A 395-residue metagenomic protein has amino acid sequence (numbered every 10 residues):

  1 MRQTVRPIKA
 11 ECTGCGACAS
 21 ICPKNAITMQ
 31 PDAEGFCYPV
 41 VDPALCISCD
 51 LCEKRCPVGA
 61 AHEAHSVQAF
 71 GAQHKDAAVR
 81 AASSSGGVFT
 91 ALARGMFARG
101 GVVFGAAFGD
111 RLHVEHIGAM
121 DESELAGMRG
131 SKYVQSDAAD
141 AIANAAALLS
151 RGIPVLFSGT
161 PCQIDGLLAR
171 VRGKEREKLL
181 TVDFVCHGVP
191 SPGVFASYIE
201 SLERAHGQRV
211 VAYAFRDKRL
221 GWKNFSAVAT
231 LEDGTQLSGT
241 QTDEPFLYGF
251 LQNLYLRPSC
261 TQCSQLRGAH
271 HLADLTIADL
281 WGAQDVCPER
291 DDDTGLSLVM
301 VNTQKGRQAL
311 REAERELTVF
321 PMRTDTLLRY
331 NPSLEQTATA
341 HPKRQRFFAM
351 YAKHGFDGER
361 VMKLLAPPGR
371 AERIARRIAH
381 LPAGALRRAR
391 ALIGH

Functional and structural regions predicted by a protein language model:
M1-K9, V40-A44, T242-L251: Short, intrinsically disordered, charge-biased short linear motifs at domain edges
M1-R2, A44-R151, L327-M362: Flanking helices and flexible, charged tails adjoining ferredoxin-like Fe-S electron-transfer domains in multi-subunit
V5-E11, A17-V40, D50-V67, A273-L275: Iron-sulfur cluster-binding cysteine motifs and their immediate structural context in ferredoxin-like electron-transfer
Y38-D50, S66-A82, L275-L298: Short microdomains enriched in Cys/His and/or Lys/Arg
S84-G87, D110, F157-L167, G188-P190: Gly/Ser/Thr-rich loops at beta-strand to alpha-helix junctions that form or flank small-molecule/cofactor-binding
R99-V102, Q208-H395: Long, compositionally biased charged/polar accessory segments in the mid-to-C-terminal portions of proteins
K132-L156, P161-T181: Conserved nucleotide-cofactor-binding alpha/beta core module
L180-S201: Short, flexible loop segments at boundaries between secondary-structure elements
